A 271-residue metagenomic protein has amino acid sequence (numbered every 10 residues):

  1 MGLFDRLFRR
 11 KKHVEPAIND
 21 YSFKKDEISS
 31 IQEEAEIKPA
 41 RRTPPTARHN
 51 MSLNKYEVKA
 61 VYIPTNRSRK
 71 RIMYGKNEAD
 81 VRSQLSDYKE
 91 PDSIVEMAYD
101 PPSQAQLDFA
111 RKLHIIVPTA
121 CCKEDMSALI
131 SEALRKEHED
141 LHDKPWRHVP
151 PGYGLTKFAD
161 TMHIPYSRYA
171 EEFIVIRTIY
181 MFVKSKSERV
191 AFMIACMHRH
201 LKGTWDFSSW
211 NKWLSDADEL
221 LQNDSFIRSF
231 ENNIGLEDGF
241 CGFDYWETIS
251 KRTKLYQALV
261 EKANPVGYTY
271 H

Functional and structural regions predicted by a protein language model:
L3-K11, I63-P64, D108: Alpha-helical transmembrane anchor segments and their immediate juxtamembrane flanks, especially terminal single-pass
D5-K25: Low-complexity, charge- and small-residue-enriched intrinsically disordered regions
S29, E33-E57, D80-S83, D87-P101 (+1 more regions): Short N-terminal "domain-start" leader segments that mark the transition from disordered tails or signal peptides into
R48-R67, Q104-H114, L155: Short aromatic-glycine-(Arg/Gly/Cys) micro-motifs in beta-strand/loop hairpins
N66-N77, I116-T119: A short, exposed loop/beta-hairpin motif centered on an aromatic-Gly-Thr core
N77, A120-D125, R168-E172: Short, structural beta-strand-to-alpha-helix junction motif
D87-P101, L113, D125-K157, M162 (+1 more regions): Low-complexity, Ser/Pro/Thr/Glu/Lys-rich regulatory segments of predominantly eukaryotic nuclear proteins, containing
P165-H271: Long, low-complexity acidic/proline-rich regions
